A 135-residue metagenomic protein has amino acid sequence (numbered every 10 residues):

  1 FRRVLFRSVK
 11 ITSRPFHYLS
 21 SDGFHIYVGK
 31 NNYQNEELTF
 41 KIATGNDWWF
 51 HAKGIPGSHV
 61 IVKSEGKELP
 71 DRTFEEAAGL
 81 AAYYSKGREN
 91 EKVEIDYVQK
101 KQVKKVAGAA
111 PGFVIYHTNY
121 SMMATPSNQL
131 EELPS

Functional and structural regions predicted by a protein language model:
F1-L5: Short, small-residue-biased leader/transition segments that mark boundaries at the very start of proteins
R7-S135: Duplex nucleic acid-engaging cores and interfaces of nucleic-acid transaction enzymes
